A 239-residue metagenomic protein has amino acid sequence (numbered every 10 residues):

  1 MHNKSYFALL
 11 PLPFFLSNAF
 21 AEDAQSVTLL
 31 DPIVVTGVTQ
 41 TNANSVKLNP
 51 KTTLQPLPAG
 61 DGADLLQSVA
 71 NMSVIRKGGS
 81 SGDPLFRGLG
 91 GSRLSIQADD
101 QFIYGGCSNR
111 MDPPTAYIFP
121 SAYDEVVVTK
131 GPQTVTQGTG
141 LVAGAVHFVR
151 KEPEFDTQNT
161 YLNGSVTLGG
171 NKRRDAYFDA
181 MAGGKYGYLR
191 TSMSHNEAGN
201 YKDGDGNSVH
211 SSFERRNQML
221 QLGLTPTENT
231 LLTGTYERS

Functional and structural regions predicted by a protein language model:
M1-Q25: Cleavable N-terminal targeting peptides that direct proteins into the secretory/outer-membrane pathway or into
D23-F155: Acidic, small-polar-rich N-terminal luminal/periplasmic segments of exported/outer-membrane proteins
P32, D83, D112, E125 (+5 more regions): Membrane-embedded beta-strand positions in outer-membrane beta-barrel channels/transporters
Q55, T115, L168-G170, S208-R215: Replace "Gram-negative outer membrane beta-barrel proteins" with "bacterial and organellar outer membrane beta-barrel
P113, V135-Q137, S165-T167, D205-V209: Outer-membrane beta-barrel domain signature
G140-V142, K172-A176, E214-R216: Residues that define the transmembrane beta-barrel architecture of outer-membrane proteins
H147-V149, F155-T157, N163, F178-S239: Periplasmic-side early beta-strands and strand-to-turn transitions of outer-membrane beta-barrels
